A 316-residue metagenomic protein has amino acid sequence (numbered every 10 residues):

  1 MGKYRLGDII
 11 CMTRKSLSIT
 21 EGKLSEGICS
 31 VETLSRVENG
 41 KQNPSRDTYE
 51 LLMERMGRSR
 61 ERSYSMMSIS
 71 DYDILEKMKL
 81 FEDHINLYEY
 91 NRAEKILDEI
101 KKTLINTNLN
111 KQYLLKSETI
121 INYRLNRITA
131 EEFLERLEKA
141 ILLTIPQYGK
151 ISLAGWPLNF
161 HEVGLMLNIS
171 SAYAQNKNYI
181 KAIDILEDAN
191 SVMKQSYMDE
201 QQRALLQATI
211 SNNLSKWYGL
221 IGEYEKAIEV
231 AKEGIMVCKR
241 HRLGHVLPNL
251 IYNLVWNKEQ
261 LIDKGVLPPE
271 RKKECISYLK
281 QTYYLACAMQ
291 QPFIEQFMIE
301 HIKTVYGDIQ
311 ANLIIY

Functional and structural regions predicted by a protein language model:
M1-S16: A short, Lys/Arg-rich alpha-helix, primarily the initiator
I9, L75, K79, N110-I121 (+7 more regions): "A position-specific structural signal for the A-helix of alpha-solenoid helical repeats
S16-R36: Short alpha-helical DNA-recognition segment
L17, L87, L125-R127, N176 (+7 more regions): Structural motif corresponding to the intra-repeat A-B loop/turn of tetratricopeptide repeats
D47-R62: DNA major-groove recognition helix of helix-turn-helix/homeodomain DNA-binding modules
Y72-D73, N110, A154-H161, K181 (+5 more regions): Structural signature of alpha-solenoid helical repeat junctions
E94-T103, E138-I151, I183-M198, I228-L243 (+1 more regions): Amphipathic alpha-helical segments of tetratricopeptide repeats
